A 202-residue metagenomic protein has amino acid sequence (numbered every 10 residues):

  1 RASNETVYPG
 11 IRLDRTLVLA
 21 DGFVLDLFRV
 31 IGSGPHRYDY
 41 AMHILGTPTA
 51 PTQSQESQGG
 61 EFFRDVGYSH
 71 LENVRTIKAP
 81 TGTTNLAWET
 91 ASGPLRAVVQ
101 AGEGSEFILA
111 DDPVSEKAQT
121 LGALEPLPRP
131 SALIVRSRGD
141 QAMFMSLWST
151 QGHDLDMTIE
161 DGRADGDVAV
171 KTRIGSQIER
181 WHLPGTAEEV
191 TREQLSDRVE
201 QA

Functional and structural regions predicted by a protein language model:
R1-A202: CBM-like, beta-strand-rich accessory domains located in the C-terminal region of large, secreted polysaccharide-active
